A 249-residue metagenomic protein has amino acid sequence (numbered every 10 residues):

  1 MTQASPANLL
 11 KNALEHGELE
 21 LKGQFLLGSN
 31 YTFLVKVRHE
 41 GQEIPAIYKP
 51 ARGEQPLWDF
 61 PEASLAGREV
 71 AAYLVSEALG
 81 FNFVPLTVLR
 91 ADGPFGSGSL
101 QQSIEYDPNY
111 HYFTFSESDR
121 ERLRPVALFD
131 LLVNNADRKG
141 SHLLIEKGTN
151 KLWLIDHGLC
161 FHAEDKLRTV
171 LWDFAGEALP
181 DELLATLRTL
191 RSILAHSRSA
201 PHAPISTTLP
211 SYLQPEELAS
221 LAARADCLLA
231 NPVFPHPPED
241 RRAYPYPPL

Functional and structural regions predicted by a protein language model:
Q3-A4: Catalytic domains of riboflavin
N8-A136, G140, K147-H157, T169: Conserved ATP-binding subdomain of kinase catalytic cores across diverse folds
Q24, P61, E146-L249: C-terminal catalytic region of ATP-dependent kinase domains
